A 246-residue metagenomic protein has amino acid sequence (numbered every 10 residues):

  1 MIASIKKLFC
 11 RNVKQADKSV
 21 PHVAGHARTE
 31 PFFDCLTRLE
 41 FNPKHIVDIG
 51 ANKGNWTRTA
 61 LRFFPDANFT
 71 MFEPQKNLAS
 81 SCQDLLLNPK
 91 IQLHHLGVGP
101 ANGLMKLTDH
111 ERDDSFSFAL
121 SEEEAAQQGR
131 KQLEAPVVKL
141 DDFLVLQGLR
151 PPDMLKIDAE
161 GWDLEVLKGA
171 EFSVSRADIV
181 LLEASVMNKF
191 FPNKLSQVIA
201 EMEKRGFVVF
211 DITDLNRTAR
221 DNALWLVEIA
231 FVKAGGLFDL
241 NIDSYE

Functional and structural regions predicted by a protein language model:
M1-E246: Phosphate/nucleotide-binding beta-alpha loop and adjacent structural elements of enzyme active sites
